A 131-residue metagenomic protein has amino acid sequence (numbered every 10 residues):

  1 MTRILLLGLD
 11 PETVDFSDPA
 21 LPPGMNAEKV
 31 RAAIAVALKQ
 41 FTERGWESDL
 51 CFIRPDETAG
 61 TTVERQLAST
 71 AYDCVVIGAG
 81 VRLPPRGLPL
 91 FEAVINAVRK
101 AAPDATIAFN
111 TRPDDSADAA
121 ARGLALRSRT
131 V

Functional and structural regions predicted by a protein language model:
M1-A20: N-terminal, charge-rich interaction modules
L21-K39: Short catalytic helix/loop segments, enriched in acidic residues and glycine and frequently bearing histidine
R31-I34, A93-T130: Ser/Thr/Gly-rich flexible loops in soluble cytosolic domains mediating phosphotransfer, phosphorylation
T42-S48: A generic structural motif
D49-T58, N110-P113: Short beta->alpha junction loops
E57-E64, A117-D118: Structural motif
T61-R99: Mid-chain, well-packed structural core segment of small domains
